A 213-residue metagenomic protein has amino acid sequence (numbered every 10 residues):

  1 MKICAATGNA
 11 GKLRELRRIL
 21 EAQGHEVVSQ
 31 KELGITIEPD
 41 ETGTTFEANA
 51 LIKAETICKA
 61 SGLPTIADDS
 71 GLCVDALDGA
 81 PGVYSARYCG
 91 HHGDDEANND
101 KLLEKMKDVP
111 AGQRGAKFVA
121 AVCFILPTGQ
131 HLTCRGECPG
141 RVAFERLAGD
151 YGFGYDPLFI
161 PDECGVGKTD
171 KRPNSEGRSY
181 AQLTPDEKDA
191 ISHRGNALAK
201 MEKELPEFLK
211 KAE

Functional and structural regions predicted by a protein language model:
K2-C4, A10-A212: Anionic-ligand binding patches
